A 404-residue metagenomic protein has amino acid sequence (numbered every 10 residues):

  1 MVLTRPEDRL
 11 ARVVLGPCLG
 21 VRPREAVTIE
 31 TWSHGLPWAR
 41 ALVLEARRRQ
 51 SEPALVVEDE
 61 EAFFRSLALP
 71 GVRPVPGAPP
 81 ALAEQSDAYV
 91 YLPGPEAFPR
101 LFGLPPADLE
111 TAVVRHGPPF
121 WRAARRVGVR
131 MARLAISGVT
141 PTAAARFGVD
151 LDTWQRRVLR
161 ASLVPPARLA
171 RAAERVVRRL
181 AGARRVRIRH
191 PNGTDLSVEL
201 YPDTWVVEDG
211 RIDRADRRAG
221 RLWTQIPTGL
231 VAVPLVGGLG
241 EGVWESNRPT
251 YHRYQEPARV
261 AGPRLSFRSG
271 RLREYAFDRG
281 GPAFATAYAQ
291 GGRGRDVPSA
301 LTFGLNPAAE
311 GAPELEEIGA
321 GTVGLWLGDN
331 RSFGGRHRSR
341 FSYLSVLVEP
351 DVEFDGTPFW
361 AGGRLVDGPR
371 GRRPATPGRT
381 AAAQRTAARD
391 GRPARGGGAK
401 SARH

Functional and structural regions predicted by a protein language model:
M1-G242, H252, G362, G368-P374 (+1 more regions): Active-site bordering "gate/hinge" segments that shape substrate access to catalytic or cofactor-binding pockets
R12, L180-A181, G237, E256-R259 (+2 more regions): Short solvent-exposed loop/turn micro-motifs enriched in small/polar/acidic residues
R185-I188, P263, R273-E274, E349-P358: Short polybasic amphipathic segments
N192-G193, L200-P202, S266-R271, F354-T357: Short acidic-glycine loop/turn motifs at beta-strand connectors
Y201-D203, N247-Y251, R268, F277-G280 (+2 more regions): Histidine- and/or cysteine-centered catalytic micro-motif in compact active-site loops
I226-Y275: Oxyanion-binding "anion nests"
E274-H337, F341-Y343, V352: Dual-mode signal for accessory low-complexity, basic/Gly-rich regions
G324-H404: Intrinsically disordered terminal and processing segments
